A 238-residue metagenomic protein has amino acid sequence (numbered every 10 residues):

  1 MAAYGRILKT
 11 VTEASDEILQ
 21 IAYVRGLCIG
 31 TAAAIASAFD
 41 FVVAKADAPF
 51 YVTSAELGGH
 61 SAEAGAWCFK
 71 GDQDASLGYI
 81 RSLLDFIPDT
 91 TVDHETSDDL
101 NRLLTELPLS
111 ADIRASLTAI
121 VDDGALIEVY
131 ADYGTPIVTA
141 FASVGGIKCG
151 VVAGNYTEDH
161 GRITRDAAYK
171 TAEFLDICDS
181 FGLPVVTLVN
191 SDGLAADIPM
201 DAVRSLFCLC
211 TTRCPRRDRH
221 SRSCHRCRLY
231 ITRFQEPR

Functional and structural regions predicted by a protein language model:
M1-R238: Ligand-binding clefts of soluble mixed alpha/beta catalytic domains
